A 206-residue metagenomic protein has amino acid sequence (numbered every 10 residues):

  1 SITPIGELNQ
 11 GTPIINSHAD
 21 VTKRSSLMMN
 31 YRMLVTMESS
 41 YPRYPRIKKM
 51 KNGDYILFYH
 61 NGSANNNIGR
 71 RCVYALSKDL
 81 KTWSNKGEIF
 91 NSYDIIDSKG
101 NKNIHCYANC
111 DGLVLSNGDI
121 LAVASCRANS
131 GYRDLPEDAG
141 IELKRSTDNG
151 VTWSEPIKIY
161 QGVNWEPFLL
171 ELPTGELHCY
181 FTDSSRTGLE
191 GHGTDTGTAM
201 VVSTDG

Functional and structural regions predicted by a protein language model:
I2-H105, L113-V163, E171-G206: Beta-rich carbohydrate-recognition and catalytic domains
